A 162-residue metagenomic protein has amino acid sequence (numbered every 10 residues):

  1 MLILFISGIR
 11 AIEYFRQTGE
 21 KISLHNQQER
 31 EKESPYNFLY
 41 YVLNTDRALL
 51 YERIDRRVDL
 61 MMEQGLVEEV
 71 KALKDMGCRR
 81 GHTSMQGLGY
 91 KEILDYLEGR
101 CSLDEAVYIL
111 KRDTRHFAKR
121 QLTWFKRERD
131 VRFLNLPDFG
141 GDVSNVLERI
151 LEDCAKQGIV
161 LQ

Functional and structural regions predicted by a protein language model:
M1-F38: Phosphate/Mg2+-binding loops and adjacent switch elements in nucleotide/diphosphate-handling enzyme cores
R30-Q162: Catalytic core of IPPT-family isopentenyl/dimethylallyl transferases that prenylate adenosine-containing substrates
